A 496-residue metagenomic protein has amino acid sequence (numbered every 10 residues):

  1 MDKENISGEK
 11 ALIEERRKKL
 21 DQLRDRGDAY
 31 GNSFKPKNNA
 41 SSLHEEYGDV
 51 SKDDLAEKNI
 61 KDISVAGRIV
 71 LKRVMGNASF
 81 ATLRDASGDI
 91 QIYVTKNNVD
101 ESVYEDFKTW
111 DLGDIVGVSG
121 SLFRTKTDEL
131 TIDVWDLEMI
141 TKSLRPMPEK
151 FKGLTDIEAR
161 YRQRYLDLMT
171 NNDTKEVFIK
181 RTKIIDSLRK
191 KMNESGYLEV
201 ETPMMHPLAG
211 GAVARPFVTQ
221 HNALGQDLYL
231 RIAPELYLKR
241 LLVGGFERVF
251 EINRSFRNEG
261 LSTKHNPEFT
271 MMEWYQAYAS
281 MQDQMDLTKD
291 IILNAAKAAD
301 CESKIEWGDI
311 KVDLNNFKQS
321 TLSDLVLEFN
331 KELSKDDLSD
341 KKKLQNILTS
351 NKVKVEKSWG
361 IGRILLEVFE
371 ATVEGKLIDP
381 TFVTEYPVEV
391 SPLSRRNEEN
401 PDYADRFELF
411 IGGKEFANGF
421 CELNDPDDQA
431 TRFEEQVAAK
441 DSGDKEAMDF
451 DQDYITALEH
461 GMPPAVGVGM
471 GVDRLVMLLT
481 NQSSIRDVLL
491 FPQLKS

Functional and structural regions predicted by a protein language model:
M1-S496: Class II aminoacyl-tRNA synthetase catalytic cores and aaRS-like
